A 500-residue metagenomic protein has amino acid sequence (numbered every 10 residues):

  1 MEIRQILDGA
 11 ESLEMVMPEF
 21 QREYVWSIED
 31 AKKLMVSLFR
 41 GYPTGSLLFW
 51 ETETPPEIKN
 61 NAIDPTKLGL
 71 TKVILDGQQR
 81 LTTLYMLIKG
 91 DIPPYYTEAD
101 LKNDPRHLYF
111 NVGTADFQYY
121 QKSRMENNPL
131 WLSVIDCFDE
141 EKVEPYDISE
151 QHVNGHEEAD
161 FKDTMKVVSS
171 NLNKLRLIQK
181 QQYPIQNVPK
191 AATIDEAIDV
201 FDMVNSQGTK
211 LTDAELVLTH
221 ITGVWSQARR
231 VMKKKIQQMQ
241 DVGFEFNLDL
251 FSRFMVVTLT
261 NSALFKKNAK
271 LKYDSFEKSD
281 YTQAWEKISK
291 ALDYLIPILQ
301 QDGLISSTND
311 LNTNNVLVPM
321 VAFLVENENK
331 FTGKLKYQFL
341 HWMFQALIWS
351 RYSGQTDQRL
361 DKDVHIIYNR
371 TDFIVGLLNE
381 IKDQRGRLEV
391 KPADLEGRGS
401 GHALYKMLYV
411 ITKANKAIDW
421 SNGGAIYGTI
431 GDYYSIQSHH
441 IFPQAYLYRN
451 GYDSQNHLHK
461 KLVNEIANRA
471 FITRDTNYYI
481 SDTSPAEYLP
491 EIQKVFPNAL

Functional and structural regions predicted by a protein language model:
M1-K266, S307, F339-A346, S350 (+1 more regions): Basic- and aromatic-enriched surface patches that contact anionic nucleotides/nucleic acids
E14-Q21, L175-P189, A197, K235-Q238 (+4 more regions): Short amphipathic alpha-helical segments and their helix-coil junctions
G77, G428-N468: Histidine-centered nuclease catalytic patch
N154-K174, A269-Y294, S435-S438, F442: An acidic intrinsically disordered interaction segment
V217, F244-P392: A cross-family structural signal marking well-folded subdomains
L347-I441, Y446: Intrinsically disordered, low-complexity N-proximal targeting/linker segments that flank membranes
L462-K494: Short Cys/His-centered divalent metal-binding micro-motifs
